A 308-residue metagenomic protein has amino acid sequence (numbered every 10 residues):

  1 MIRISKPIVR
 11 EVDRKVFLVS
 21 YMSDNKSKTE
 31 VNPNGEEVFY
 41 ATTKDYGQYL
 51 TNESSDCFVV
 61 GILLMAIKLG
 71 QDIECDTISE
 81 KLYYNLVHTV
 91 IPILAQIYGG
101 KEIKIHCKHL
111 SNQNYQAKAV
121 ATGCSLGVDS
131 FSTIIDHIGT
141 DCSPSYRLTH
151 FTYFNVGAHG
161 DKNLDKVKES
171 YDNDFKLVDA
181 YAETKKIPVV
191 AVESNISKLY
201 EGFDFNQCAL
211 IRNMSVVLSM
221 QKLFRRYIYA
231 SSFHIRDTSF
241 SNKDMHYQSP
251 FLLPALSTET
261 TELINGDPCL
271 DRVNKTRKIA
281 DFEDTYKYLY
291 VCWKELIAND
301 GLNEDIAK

Functional and structural regions predicted by a protein language model:
M1-D24, D56, G61, A66-I73 (+3 more regions): Nucleotide-activated chemistry modules centered on ATP-dependent adenylation/adenylyltransferase
K26-N34, T152: Long C-terminal interaction/binding lobes of large macromolecular proteins
P33, Y40-L50, S55-V59, M65-Q71: Phosphate-handling catalytic cores of nucleic-acid transaction enzymes
E37, A41, F251-P254: Amphipathic, alpha-helical segments enriched in basic
